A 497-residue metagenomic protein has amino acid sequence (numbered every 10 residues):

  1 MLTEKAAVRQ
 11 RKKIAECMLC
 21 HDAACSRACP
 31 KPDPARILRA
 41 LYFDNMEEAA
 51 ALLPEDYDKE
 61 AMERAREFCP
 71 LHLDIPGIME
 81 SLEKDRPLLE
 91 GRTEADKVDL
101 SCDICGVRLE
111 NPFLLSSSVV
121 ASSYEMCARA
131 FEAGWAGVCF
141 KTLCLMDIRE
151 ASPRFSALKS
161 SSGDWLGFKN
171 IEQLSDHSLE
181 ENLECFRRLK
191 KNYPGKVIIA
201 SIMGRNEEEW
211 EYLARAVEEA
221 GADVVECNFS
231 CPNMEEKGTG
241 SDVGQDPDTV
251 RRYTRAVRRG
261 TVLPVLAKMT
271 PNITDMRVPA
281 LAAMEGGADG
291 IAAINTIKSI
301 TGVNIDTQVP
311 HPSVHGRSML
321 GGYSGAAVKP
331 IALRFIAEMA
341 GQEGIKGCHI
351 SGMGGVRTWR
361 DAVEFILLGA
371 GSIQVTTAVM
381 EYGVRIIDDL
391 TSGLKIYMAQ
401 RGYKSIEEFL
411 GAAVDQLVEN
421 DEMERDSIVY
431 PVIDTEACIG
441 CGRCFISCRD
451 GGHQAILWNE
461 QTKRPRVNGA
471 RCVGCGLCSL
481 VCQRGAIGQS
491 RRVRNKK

Functional and structural regions predicted by a protein language model:
M1-A95, T296-I297, T376, V384-R466 (+4 more regions): Ferredoxin-type iron-sulfur electron-transfer modules and their immediate structural context
R9, D96-K97, H177-E181, Q245-T249 (+2 more regions): Short secondary-structure boundary/capping elements
L19-H21, V107-P112, N192-I198, R259-V265 (+2 more regions): Short, surface-exposed connector motifs at secondary-structure boundaries
H72-L73, V119, L143-L145, N206 (+5 more regions): Glycine-rich beta-alpha junction loops
G91-I198, G204-E208, L390: N-terminal capping/small domains of soluble enzymes
F113-S117, A136-K141, I198-I202, V225-C227 (+6 more regions): Hydrophobic faces of well-ordered beta-strands that scaffold small-molecule active sites in alpha/beta enzyme cores
A128-A133, R205-S351, W359-E364, L368-S372 (+5 more regions): Alpha/beta enzyme core
E150-D164, G302-L320, A378-R401: C-terminal helical cap(s) of enzyme catalytic domains, especially alpha/beta-barrels
